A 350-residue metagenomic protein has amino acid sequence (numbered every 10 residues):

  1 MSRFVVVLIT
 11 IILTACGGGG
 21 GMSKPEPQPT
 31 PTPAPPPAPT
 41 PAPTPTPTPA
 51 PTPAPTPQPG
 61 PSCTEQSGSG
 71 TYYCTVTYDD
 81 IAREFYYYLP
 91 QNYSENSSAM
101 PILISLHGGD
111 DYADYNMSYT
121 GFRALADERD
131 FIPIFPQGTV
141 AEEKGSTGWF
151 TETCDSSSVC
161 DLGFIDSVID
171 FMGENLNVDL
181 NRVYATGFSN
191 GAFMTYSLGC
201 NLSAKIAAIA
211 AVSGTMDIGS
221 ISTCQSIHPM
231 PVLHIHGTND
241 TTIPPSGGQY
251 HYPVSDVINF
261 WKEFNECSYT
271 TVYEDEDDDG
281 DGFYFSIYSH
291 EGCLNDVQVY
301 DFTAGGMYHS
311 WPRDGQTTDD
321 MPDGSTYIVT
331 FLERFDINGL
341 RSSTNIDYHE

Functional and structural regions predicted by a protein language model:
M1-T14: Sec-dependent bacterial lipoprotein signal peptides
C16-P29, P49-I102, T186-A210, G214-M216 (+6 more regions): A domain-start/cap signature at the N-terminus of enzymes
Y73-Y93, S97-Y184, F193-S197, N201 (+2 more regions): Serine-hydrolase catalytic machinery in alpha/beta-hydrolase-like enzymes
T215-P231: Flexible "cap/lid" loop of the alpha/beta hydrolase fold
I227-V232, N295-V299: Short, proline-enriched alpha-helix->beta-strand connector loops that line the catalytic pocket of alpha/beta-hydrolase
H234-H236, D240: Short beta-strand/loop motif that positions the catalytic acidic residue of the alpha/beta-hydrolase fold
D240-I243, H309-S310: Acidic catalytic loop of the alpha/beta-hydrolase fold
D278-G280, G305-S310: Histidine-bearing beta->alpha loop at or near hydrolase active sites
